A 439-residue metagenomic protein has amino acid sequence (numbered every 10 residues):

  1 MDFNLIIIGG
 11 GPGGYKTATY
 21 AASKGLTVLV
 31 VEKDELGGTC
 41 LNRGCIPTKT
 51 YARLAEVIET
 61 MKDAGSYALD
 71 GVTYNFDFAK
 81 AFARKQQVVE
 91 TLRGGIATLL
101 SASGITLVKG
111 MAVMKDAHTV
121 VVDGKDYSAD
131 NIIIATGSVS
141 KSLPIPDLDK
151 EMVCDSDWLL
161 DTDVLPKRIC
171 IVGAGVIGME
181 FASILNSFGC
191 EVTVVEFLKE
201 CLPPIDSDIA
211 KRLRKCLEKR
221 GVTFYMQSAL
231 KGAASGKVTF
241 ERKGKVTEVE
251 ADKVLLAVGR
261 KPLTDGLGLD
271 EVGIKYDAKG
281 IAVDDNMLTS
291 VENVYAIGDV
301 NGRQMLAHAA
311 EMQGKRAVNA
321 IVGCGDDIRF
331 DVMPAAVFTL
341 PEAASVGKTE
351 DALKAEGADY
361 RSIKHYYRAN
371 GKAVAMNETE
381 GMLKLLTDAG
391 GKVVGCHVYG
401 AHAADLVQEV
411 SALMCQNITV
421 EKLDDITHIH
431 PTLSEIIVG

Functional and structural regions predicted by a protein language model:
M1-F3, D123-N131, G244-K253, S290: Core beta-strand elements of the Rossmann-like FAD/NAD(P) dinucleotide-binding domain in flavoenzyme oxidoreductases
M1-G11, L165-G175: Beta1/beta-strand and adjacent pyrophosphate-binding region of the FAD-binding site in flavoprotein oxidoreductases
D2-F3, T19-L26, V31-L165, T193 (+8 more regions): Glycine-rich flavin
I6-G13, T17-D34, T39, I46 (+4 more regions): Flexible, glycine-rich terminal cap/loop adjacent to redox cofactors in electron-transfer oxidoreductases
G11, E32, G137-S138, R242 (+2 more regions): Short glycine-/small-residue-rich Rossmann-like dinucleotide-binding loops
A18, A22, A182, N186-S187: Gly/Ala-rich phosphate-binding loop of Rossmann-like dinucleotide-binding domains, activating on the conserved
D149-P166, E248-I321, D424: FAD-site-proximal beta/loop scaffold in flavoenzymes
